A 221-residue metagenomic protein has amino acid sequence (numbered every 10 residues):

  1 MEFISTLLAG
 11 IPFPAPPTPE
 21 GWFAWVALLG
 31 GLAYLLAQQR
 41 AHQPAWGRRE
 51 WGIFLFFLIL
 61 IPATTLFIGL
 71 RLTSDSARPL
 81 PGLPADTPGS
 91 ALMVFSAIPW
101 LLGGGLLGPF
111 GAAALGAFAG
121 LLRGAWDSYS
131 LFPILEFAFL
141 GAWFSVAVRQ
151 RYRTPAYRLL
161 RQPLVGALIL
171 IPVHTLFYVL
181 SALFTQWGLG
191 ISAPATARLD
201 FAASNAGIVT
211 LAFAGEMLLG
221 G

Functional and structural regions predicted by a protein language model:
E2-S96, R123-F139, V146-G221: Membrane-embedded alpha-helical hairpins and interfacial helices in multi-pass inner-membrane proteins
D86-G89, L101, G105: Short, solvent-exposed segments of well-ordered alpha helices
W100-G104, A112-G116, I134, G166: Alpha-helical transmembrane segments and their helix-entry boundary regions
G103, L107, L219-G221: Membrane-water interface at the C-terminal end of transmembrane alpha helices
L107-G108, A119-W126: Interfacial segments of multi-pass membrane proteins
P109-F118, Y157-L160: Membrane-interface alpha-helices at helix entry/exit sites of multi-pass transporters
